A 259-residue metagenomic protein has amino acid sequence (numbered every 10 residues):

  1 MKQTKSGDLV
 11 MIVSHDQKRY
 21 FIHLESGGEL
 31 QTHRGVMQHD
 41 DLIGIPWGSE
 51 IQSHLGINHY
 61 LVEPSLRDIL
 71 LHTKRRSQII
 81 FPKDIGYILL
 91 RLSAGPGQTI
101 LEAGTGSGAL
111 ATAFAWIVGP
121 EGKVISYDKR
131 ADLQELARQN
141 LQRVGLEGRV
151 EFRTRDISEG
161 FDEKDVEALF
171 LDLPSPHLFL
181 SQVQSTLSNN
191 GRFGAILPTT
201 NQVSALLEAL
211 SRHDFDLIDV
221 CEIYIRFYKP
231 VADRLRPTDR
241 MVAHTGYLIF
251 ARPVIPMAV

Functional and structural regions predicted by a protein language model:
M1-E63: N-terminal auxiliary segments of SAM/dcSAM-dependent transferases
M1-K2, H72-G86: Conserved SAM-binding loop and adjacent beta-strand
G95, V118-G119, L146, L187-G191: Helix-to-beta-strand junctions that scaffold the AdoMet/dcAdoMet cofactor pocket in Class I SAM-dependent enzymes
G95-G106: Conserved class I S-adenosyl-L-methionine
S107-P120, Q184-S185: Conserved SAM-binding loop of SAM-dependent methyltransferases across substrates and taxa, primarily the Class I
E121-I125: Short beta-strand element of Class I
Y127-P176: S-adenosyl-L-methionine
L180-Y247: C-terminal substrate-binding/active-site "lid" region of AdoMet-derived donor-dependent transferases
